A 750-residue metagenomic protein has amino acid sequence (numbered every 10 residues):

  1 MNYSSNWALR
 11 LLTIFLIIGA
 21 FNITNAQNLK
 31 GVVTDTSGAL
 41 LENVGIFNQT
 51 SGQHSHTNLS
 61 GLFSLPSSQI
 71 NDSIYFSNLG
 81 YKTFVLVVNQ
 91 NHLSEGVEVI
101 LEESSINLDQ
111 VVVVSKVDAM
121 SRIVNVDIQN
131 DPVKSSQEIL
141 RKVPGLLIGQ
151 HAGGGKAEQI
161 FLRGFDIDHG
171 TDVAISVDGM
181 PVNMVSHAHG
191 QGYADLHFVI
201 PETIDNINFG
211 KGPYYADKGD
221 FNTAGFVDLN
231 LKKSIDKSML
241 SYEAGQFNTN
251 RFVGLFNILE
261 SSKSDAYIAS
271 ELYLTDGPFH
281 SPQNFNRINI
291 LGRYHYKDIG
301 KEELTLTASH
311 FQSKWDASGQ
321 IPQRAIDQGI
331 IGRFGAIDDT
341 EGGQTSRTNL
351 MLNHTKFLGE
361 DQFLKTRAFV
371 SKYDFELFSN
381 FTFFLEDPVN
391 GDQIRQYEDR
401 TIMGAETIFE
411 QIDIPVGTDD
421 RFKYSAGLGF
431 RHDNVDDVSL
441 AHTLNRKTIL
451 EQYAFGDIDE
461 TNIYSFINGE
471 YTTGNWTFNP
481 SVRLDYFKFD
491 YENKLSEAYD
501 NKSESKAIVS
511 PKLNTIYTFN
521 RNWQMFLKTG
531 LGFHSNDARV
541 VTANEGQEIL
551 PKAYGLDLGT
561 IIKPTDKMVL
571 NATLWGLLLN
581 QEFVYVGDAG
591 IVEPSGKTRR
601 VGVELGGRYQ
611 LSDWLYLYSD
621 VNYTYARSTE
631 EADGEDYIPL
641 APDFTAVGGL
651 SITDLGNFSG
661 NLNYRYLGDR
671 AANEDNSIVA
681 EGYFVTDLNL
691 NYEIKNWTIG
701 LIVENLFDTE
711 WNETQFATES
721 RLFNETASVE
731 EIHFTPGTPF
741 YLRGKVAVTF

Functional and structural regions predicted by a protein language model:
V44-Q49, S77-Y81, H92-N130, Q137 (+3 more regions): Short, acidic, small-residue-rich periplasmic hinge/interaction motif at the N-terminus of Gram-negative outer-membrane
S64-P66, P181-K211, N230, E545: Short acidic/polar hinge/loop motifs at secondary-structure boundaries that mediate gating or recognition
Q137-M184: Extracytoplasmic beta-strand/coil segments of soluble accessory domains associated with Gram-negative outer-membrane
N206-A216, A224-L259, S270, P278 (+2 more regions): Short strand-turn segments of transmembrane beta-barrel domains in outer membranes, especially the first one or two
S241-L274, F279-S318, G342-G359: Transmembrane beta-barrel wall of Gram-negative outer-membrane proteins
G300-F311, G343-K494, N522, P564 (+4 more regions): Face-selective signature of the C-terminal outer-membrane beta-barrel domain
F409-I412, F487, W575-L578, P594-E674 (+1 more regions): Gram-negative outer-membrane beta-barrel transporters
L617, D669-R670, Y692-F750: C-terminal beta-signal and adjacent terminal beta-strands/loops of Gram-negative outer-membrane beta-barrel proteins
